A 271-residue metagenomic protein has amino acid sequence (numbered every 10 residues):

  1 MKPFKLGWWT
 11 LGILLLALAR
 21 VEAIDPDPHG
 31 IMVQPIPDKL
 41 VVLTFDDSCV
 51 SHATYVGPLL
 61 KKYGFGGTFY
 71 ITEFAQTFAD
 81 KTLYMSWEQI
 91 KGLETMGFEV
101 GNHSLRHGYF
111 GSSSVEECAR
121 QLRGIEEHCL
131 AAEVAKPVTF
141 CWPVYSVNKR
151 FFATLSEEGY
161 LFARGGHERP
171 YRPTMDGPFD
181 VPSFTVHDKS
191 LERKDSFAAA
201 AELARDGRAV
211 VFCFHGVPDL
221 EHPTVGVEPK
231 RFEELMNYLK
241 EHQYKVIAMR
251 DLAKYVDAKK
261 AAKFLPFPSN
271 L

Functional and structural regions predicted by a protein language model:
M1-F4: N-terminal secretory signal peptides that target proteins for export/translocation
W8-A17: Bacterial N-terminal signal peptides
R20-E22: Sec/Tat signal peptide C-region and signal peptidase I cleavage site
I24-H52: Boundary/entry segment of secreted carbohydrate-active catalytic domains
D25-V33, G67, T77, L130 (+3 more regions): C-terminal domain-boundary segment and adjacent tail
L40-V41, K61-A153, E157-L161, H167-T185 (+2 more regions): Metal-dependent polysaccharide deacetylase catalytic core of the NodB/CE4 family, i.e., the active-site-bearing domain
D47-T54, K81-G92, E228-E233: Aromatic- and glycine-enriched glycan-recognition loops and surfaces that form the carbohydrate-binding subsites
A53, S86, C118, L122 (+2 more regions): Aromatic/hydrophobic pocket-lining residues that form the small-molecule binding cavity in soluble enzyme cores
